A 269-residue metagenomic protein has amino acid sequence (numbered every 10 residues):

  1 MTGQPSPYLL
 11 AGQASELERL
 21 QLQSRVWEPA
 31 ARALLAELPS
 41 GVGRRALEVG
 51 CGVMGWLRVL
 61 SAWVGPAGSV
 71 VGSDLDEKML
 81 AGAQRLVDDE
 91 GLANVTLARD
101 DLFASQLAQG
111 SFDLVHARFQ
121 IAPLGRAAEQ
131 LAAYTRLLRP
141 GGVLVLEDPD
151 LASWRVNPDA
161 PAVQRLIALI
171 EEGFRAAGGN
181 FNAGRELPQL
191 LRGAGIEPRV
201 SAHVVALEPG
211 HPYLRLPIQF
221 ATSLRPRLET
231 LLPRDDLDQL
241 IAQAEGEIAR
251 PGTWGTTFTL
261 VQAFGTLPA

Functional and structural regions predicted by a protein language model:
M1-L17, L22-R25: N-terminal, positively charged/glycine-rich alpha-helical extensions of SAM-dependent methyltransferases
L9, S15-E16, W27, P198-G255: C-terminal helical/coil "lid" or tail adjacent to the Rossmann-like core of SAM-dependent
R25-R44, V59, W63: Conserved alpha-helix/loop element of class I SAM-dependent methyltransferases that forms part of the SAM/SAH-binding
L47, V53-S105: Class I SAM-dependent methyltransferase SAM/SAH-binding core
S105-L114: A short acidic, Gly/Pro-enriched loop at the edge of an enzyme's catalytic core that lines a small-molecule cofactor
D113-A127: A short SAM/SAH-binding and catalytic strip from SAM-dependent methyltransferases
A128-V143: A short glycine-rich, Lys/Arg-flanked "PGG" loop and its adjoining helix->strand segment in the class I
V145-H211: Conserved catalytic/acceptor-binding region of the Class I
